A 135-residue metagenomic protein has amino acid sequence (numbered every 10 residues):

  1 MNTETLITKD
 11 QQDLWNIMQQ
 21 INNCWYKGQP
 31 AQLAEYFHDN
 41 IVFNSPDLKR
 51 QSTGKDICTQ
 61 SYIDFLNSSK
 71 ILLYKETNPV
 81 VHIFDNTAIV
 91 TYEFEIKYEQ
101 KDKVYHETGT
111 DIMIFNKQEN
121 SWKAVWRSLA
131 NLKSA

Functional and structural regions predicted by a protein language model:
M1-D39: Short, low-complexity N-terminal intrinsically disordered segments enriched in polar/charged residues
T5, K101-H106: A short acidic/glycine-rich loop-to-helix N-cap element
W15, P30-I83, Y105: A solvent-exposed, acidic/Ser-Thr-rich amphipathic alpha-helical stretch
I21, Y62, E76-V81, F94-I96 (+1 more regions): Hydrophobic/aromatic beta-strand elements that line small-molecule binding cavities or substrate pockets in beta-rich
Y26, I96-Q100, F115, L132: Beta-strand elements of well-folded, non-transmembrane domains
F37, F94-I96, S128-N131: Short beta-strand segments enriched in hydrophobic/aromatic residues within well-folded beta-rich domains
V81-A88, F115-S121: A short, structured loop/turn motif at beta-sheet edges
T108-A135: Short beta-strand edge/turn micro-motifs at domain boundaries
